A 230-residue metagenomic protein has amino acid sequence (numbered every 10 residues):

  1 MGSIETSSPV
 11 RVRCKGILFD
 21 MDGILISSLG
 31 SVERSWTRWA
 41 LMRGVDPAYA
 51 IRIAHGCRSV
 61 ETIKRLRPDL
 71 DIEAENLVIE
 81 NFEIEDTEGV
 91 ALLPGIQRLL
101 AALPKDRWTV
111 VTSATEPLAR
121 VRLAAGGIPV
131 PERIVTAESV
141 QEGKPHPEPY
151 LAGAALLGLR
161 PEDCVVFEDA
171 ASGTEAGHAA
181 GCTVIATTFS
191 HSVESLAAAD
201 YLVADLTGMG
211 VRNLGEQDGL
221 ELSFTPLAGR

Functional and structural regions predicted by a protein language model:
M1-K15, A101, R107, E116-R230: Asp-based, Mg2+/Mn2+-dependent phosphohydrolase catalytic module
I4-K105, T115-R120, I128: N-terminal helical cap/lid subdomain that shapes the substrate entry/recognition surface in HAD-like hydrolases
S27-S28, A54-H55, V110-V111, E168 (+1 more regions): Small/polar loops that bind or transfer phosphate-bearing groups
L92, V111, E142: Residue-level marker of regulatory loop/turn positions in helix-turn-helix DNA-binding domains and in histidine
